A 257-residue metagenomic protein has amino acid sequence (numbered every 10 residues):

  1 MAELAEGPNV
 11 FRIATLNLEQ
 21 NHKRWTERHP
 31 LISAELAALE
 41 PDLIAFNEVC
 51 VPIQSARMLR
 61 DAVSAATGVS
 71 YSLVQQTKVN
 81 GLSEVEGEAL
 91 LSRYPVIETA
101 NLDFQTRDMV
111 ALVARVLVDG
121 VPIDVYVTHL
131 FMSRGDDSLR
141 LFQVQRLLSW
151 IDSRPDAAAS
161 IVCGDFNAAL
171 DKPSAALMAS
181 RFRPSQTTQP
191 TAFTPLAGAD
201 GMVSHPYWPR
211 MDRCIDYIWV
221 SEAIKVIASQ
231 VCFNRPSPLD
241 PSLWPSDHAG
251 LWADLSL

Functional and structural regions predicted by a protein language model:
M1-A2, D152-S160, A168-L257: Metal-dependent phosphoester-hydrolase catalytic domains
M1-T15: Acidic, histidine-bearing metal-coordination/catalytic regions of metal-dependent phosphoesterases
R12-L18, I32-R57, L91, A114 (+4 more regions): Active-site beta-strand/loop signature of hydrolases that rely on acidic residues for catalysis
I13-H29, V51, F131-L139: Acidic/histidine-rich helix-loop elements that form or flank divalent-metal/phosphate-binding sites at the catalytic
N21-K23, V51-Q54, N80-S83, D108 (+4 more regions): Active-site environment of divalent metal-dependent phosphoester hydrolases
R24-L31, Q54-S55, F104-T106, S138-R146 (+3 more regions): Soluble or luminal CAZymes and related metallo-dependent hydrolases
W25, L43, N47-F131, A228-F233: Structured beta-strand-rich core segments of catalytic domains in phosphoester-bond hydrolases
P30-L31, R107-V113, M202-S204, P238: Alpha-helical scaffolding within the catalytic cores of extracellular/periplasmic polymer-degrading hydrolases
